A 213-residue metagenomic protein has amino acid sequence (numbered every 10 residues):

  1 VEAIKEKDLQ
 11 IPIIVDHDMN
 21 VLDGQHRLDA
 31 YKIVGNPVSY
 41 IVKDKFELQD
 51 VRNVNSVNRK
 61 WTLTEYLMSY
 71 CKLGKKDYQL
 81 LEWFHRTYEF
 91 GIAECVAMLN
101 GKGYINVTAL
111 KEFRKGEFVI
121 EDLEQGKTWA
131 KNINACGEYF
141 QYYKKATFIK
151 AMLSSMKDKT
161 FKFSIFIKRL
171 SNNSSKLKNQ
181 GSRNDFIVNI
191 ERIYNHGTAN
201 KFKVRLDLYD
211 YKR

Functional and structural regions predicted by a protein language model:
V1-L22, H26-I33, P37-K43: Short alpha-helix boundary/capping and kink motifs at helix termini
V34-R213: Solvent-exposed functional surfaces
